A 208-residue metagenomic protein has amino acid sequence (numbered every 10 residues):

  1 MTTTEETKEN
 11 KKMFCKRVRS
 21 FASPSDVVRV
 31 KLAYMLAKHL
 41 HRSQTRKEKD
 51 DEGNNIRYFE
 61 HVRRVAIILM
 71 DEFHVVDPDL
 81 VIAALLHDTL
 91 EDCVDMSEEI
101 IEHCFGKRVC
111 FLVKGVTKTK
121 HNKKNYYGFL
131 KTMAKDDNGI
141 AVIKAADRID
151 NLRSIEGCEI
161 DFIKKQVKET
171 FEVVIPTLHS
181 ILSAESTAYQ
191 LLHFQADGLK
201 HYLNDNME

Functional and structural regions predicted by a protein language model:
M1-E208: Active-site helical microenvironments for divalent-metal-assisted chemistry
